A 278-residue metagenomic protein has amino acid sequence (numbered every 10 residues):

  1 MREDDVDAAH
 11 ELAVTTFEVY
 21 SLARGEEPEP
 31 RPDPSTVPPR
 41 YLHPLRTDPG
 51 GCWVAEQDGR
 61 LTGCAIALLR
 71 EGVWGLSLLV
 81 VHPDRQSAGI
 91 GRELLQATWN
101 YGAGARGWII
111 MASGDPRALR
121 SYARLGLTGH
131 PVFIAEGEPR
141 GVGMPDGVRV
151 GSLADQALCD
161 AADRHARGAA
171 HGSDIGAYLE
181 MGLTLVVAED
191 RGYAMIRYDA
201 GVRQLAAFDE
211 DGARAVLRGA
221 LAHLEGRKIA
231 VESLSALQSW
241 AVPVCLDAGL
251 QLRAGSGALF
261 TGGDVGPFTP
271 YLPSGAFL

Functional and structural regions predicted by a protein language model:
E3-G25, R140-M144, L153-H165, P267-S274: A short, well-structured alpha-helix characteristic of acyl/acetyltransferase catalytic modules
H10-C52, E56-Q57, L61, R164-T184: Active-site rim helix/loop that mediates acceptor-substrate recognition in acyltransferases
C52-V54, R60-L68, G75-V80, D190-Q204: Conserved beta-strand in the GNAT
G72, G107-S113, T128-G141, L252-G263: Conserved catalytic-core motifs of GNAT/GCN5-like acyltransferases
W74-S77, L95, N100-D115, E225-S235 (+1 more regions): Conserved GNAT acetyl-CoA-binding A-motif
L78-P83, S87-N100, A123-R124, E210-A222 (+1 more regions): Conserved acetyl-CoA-binding loop-helix of GNAT-fold acetyltransferases
G104-A105, R124-G201, D211: Amide-forming acyltransferase catalytic core, primarily the GNAT-like/NAT-type and related acyltransferase folds
G257-L278: C-terminal functional modules
